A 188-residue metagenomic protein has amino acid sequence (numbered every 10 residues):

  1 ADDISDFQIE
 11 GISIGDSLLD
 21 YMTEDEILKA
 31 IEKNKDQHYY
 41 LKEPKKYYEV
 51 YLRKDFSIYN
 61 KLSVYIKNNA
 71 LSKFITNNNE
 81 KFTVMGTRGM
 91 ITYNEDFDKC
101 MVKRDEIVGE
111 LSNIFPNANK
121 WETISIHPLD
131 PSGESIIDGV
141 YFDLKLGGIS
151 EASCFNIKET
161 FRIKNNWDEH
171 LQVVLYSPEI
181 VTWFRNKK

Functional and structural regions predicted by a protein language model:
A1-L18: Short N-terminal segments immediately surrounding and downstream of signal-peptide cleavage
D2-S5, K29-E106, E110, E122-K188: Amphipathic N-proximal alpha-helical interface segments
S13-D16, M22-K29, I107, I114-E122: Sec/Tat-exported extracytoplasmic proteins
